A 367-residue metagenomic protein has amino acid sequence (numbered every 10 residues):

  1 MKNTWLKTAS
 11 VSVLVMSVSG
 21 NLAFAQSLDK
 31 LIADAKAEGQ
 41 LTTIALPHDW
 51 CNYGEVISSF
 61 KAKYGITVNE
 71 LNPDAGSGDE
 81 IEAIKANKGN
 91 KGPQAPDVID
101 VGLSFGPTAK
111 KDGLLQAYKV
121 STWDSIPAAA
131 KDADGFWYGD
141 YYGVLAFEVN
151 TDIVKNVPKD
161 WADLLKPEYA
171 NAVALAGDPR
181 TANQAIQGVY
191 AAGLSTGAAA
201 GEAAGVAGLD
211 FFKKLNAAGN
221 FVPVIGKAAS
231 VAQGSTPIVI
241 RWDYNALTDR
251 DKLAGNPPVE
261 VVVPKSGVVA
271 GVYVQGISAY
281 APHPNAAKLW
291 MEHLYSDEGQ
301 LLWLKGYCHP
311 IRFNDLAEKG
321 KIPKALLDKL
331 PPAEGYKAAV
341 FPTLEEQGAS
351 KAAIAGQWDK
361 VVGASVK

Functional and structural regions predicted by a protein language model:
M1-S10: Bacterial N-terminal signal peptides that target proteins for export
A9-N21: Bacterial N-terminal signal peptides
F24-T42, K61-K63, K166-E168: Immediate post-signal peptide segment of exported/extracytoplasmic ligand-binding proteins
I44-S58, N69-K85, G92-S235: Extracytoplasmic ligand-binding site segments that recognize negatively charged/polar headgroups
G106-T108, A232, P237-P257: A ligand-binding cleft/hinge motif common to bilobed small-molecule-binding domains
Y142-L145, L209-K214, A254-A281, A325: Periplasmic-binding protein-like
A229, E334-K367: Conserved C-terminal helix/tail region of periplasmic/extracytoplasmic solute-binding proteins
V269, S278-A338: Mature extracytoplasmic/periplasmic domains
